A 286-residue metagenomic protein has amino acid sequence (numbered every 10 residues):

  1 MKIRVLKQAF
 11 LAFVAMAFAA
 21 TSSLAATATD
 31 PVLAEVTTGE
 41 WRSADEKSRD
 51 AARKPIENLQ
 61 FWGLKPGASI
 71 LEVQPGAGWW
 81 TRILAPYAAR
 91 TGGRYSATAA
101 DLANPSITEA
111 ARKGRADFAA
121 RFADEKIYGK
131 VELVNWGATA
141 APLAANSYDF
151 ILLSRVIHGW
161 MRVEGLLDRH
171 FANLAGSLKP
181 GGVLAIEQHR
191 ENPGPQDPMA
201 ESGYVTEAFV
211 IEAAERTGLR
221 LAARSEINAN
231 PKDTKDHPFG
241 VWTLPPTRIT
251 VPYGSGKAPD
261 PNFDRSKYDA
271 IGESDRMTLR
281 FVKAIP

Functional and structural regions predicted by a protein language model:
L33-F61, K65: Class I SAM-dependent methyltransferase Rossmann-like catalytic core, especially the SAM/SAH-binding loop
G67-G76: Conserved class I S-adenosyl-L-methionine
A89, W160-M161, L178-P180: Helix-to-beta-strand junctions that scaffold the AdoMet/dcAdoMet cofactor pocket in Class I SAM-dependent enzymes
A141-I151: A short acidic, Gly/Pro-enriched loop at the edge of an enzyme's catalytic core that lines a small-molecule cofactor
L167-P180: A short glycine-rich, Lys/Arg-flanked "PGG" loop and its adjoining helix->strand segment in the class I
G181-H189: Conserved beta-strand signature within the Rossmann-like core of class I S-adenosyl-L-methionine
D197-R224: Conserved Class I S-adenosyl-L-methionine
F263-P286: C-terminal lobe and adjacent flexible extensions of AdoMet/dcAdoMet transferase-like proteins
